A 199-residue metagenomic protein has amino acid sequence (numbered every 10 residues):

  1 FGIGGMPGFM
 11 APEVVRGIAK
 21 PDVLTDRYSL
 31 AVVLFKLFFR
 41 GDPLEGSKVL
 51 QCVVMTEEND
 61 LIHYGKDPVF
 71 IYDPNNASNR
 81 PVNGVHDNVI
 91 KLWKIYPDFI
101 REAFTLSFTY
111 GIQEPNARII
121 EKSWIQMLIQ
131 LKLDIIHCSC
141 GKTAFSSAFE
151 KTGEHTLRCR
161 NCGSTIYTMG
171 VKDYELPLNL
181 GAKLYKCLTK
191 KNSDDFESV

Functional and structural regions predicted by a protein language model:
G2-I18: Conserved activation segment of eukaryotic-like protein kinases, specifically the C-terminal portion of the activation
G5, T25, I119: Residue-level signal for the nucleotide or nucleotide-sugar donor/cofactor binding architecture
F9-E13, S29-L37, A103, S123 (+1 more regions): Alpha-helical scaffold elements adjacent to nucleotide-binding pockets in ATP/GTP-utilizing enzyme cores
G17-K20, E114, F145: Short strand->helix junction
D22-Y28, V33-R101: Conserved C-lobe activation region of Hanks-type protein kinase-like domains
D42-S47, N116, I136-H137: Short, solvent-exposed secondary-structure capping/transition elements
N83-Q130: Extracellular low-complexity, Gly/Ser/Thr-rich intrinsically disordered linkers and protease-sensitive activation/hinge
E102, I119-S198: Regulatory extensions appended to serine/threonine kinase catalytic cores
